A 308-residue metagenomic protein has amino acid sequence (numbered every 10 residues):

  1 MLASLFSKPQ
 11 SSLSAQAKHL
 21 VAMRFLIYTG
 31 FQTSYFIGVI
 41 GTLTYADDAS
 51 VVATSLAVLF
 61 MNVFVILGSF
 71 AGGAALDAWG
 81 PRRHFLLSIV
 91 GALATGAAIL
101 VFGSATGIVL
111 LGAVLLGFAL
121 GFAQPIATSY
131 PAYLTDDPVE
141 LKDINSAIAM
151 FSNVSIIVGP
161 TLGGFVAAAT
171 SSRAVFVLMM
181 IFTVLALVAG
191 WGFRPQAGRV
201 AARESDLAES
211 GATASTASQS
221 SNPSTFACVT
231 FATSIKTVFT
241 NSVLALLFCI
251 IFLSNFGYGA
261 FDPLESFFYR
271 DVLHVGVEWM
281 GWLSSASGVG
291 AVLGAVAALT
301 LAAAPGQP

Functional and structural regions predicted by a protein language model:
M1-A17, P195-F248: Juxtamembrane intracellular "pre-TM" segments in multi-pass secondary transporters
L2-V63, V243-S287: Helix-loop boundary and gating motifs at the non-cytosolic
H19-F36, M61-L76, G80-A92, I108-A168 (+4 more regions): Substrate-agnostic recognition of the 12-TM MFS/MFS-like secondary transporter fold
Y45-D47, A78, Y130-P138, F268-L273 (+1 more regions): Helix-to-coil boundary motifs at intracellular loop junctions of multi-pass secondary transporters
S50, G80-P81, A105, S171 (+1 more regions): A helix-boundary/kink motif common to multi-pass secondary transporters, especially Major Facilitator Superfamily
V90-S104: C-terminal ends and interior cores of transmembrane alpha-helices in multi-pass membrane transporters/permeases
A98-L100, L116, A189-G190: MFS-fold secondary transporters
A174-G192: Symmetry-related core transmembrane helices of the 12-TM Major Facilitator Superfamily/SLC fold
